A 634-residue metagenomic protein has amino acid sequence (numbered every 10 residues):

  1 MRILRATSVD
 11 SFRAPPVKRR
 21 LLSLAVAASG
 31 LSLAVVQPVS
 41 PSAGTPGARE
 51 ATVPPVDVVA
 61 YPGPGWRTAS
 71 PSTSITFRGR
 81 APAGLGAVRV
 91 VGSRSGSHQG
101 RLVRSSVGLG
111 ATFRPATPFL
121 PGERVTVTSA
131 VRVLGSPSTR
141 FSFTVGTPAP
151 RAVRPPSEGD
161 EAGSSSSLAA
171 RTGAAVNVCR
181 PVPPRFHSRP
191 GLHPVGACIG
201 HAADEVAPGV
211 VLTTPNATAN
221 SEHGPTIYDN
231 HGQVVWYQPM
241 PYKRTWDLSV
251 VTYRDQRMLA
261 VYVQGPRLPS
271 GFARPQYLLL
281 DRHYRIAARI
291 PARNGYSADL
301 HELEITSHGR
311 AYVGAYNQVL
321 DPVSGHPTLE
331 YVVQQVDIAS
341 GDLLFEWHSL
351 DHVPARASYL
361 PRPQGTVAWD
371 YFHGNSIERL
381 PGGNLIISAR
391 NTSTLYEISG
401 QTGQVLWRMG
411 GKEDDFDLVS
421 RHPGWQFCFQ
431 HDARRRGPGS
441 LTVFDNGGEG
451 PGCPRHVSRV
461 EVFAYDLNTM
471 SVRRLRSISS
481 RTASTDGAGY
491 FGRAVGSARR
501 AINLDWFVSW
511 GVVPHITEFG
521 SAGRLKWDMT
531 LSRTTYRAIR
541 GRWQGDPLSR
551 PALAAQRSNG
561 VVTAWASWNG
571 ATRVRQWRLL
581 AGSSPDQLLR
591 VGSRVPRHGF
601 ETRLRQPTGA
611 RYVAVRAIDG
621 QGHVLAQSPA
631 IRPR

Functional and structural regions predicted by a protein language model:
L4-A25: Bacterial N-terminal signal peptides that target proteins for export
L31-P55, R634: C-terminal region of N-terminal signal peptides and the immediate post-cleavage residues of exported proteins
A34, S95, Y331-V332: Intrinsic low-complexity/disordered segments
G44-E161: Acidic, low-complexity Ser/Thr/Gly/Pro-rich repeat segments typical of extracellular/periplasmic and surface-exposed
A149-R634: Histidine-/acidic-rich catalytic cores in large beta-rich domains
